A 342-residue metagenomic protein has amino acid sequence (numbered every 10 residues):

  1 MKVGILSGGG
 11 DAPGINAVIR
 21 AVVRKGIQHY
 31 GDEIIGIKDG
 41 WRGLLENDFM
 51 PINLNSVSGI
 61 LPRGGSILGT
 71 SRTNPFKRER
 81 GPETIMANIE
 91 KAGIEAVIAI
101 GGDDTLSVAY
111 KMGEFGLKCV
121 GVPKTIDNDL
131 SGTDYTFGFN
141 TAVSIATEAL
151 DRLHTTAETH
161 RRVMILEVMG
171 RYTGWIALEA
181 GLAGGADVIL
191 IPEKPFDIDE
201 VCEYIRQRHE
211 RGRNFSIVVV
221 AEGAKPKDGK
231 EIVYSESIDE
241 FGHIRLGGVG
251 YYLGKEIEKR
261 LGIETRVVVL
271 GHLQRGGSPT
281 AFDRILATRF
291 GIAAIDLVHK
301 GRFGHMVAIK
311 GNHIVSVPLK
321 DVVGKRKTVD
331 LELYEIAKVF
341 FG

Functional and structural regions predicted by a protein language model:
M1-L45: N-terminal phosphate-binding or glycine-rich loops at protein starts, especially the Walker A/P-loop of NTPases
G8-D11, I37-G43, R72-T73, G102-D104 (+6 more regions): Short, ordered loop/turn segments at secondary-structure junctions
V18-V22, D103-L117, A177: Short Gly/Thr/Asp-enriched flexible loops that form oxyanion-binding sites at enzyme active sites
G31, G113-V143, L190-K194: Short, acidic/small-residue loops that bind anionic groups at enzyme active sites
I34, A96-G101, K111, F139-A157 (+1 more regions): Accessory alpha-helical/coil subdomains and C-terminal extensions that flank or cap enzyme catalytic cores
L44-A99, D104-T105, F137-S144, E148 (+1 more regions): Glycine-rich oxoanion-binding loops at beta->alpha junctions
Y252-L253, H305-G342: Phosphate-binding loop/pocket of nucleotide- and phosphate-handling active sites
